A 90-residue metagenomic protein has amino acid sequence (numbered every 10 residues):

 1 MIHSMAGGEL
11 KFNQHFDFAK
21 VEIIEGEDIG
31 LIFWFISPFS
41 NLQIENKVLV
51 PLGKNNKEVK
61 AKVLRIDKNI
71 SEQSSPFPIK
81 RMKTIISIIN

Functional and structural regions predicted by a protein language model:
A6-F33, F39-N90: Terminal, basic amphipathic appendages of nucleotide-handling enzymes
